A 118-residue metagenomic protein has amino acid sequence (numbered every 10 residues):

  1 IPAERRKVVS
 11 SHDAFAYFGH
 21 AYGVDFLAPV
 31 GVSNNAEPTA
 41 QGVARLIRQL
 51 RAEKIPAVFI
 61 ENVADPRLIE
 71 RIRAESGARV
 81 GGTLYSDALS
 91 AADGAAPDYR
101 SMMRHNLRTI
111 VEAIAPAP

Functional and structural regions predicted by a protein language model:
I1-P118: Extracytoplasmic metal-acquisition and chelation regions
